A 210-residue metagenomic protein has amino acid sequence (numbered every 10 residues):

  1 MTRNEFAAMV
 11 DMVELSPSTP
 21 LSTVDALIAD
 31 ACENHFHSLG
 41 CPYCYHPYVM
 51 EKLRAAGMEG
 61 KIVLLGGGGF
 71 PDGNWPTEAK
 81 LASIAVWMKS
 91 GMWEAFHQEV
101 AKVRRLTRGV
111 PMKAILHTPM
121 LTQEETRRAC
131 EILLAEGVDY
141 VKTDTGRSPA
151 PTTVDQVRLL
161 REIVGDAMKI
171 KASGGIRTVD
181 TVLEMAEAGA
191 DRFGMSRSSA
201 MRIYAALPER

Functional and structural regions predicted by a protein language model:
M1-P76, R127-R128, I132-A135: Conserved N-terminal beta1-alpha1 strand-loop-helix module at the mouth
A7-M9, H37-G40, E59-L65, E78-K80 (+4 more regions): Structural preference for beta-strand elements that scaffold enzyme active sites
D11, V49, A114, V141 (+2 more regions): Conserved, mostly hydrophobic/aromatic
V13, L64-G66, F70, N74-M88 (+3 more regions): Glycine-rich phosphate-binding active-site loops on the catalytic face of alpha/beta enzymes
L21-S22, C41-K61, G73, V86-T107 (+4 more regions): Active-site-adjacent beta->alpha loops and helix N-cap segments on the catalytic face of soluble alpha/beta enzymes
N34, L106, I132, E136 (+2 more regions): Structural motif
V103-R105, P111-M112, A129-K142: Compact, aliphatic and Gly/Pro-tolerant "microcore" segments centered on a short helix or tight beta-hairpin and their
